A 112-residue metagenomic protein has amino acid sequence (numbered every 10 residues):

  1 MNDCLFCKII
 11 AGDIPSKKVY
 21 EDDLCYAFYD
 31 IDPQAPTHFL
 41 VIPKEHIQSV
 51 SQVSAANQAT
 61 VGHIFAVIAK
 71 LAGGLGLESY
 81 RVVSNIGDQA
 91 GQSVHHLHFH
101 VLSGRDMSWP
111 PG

Functional and structural regions predicted by a protein language model:
M1-G112: HIT superfamily nucleotide-processing domains
